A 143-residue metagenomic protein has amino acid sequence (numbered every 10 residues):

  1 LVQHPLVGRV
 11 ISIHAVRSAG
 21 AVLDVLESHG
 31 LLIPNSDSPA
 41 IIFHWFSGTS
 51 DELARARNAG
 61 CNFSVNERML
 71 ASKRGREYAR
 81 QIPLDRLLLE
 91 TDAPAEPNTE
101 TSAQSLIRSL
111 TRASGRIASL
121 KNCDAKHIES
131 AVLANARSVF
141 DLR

Functional and structural regions predicted by a protein language model:
L1-A59, M69-I82, E96, E100 (+3 more regions): Divalent metal-binding pocket/active-site signature
S64: A contiguous pocket-lining binding segment that forms or flanks enzyme active sites
L87: Alpha-helical scaffolding flanking metal-ion-dependent phosphate/phosphodiester catalytic sites
D92: Active-site glycine-centered loops adjacent to acidic/histidine catalytic or metal-binding residues that shape
I107-R143: Mid-to-C-terminal alpha-helical segments outside catalytic/metal-binding sites
